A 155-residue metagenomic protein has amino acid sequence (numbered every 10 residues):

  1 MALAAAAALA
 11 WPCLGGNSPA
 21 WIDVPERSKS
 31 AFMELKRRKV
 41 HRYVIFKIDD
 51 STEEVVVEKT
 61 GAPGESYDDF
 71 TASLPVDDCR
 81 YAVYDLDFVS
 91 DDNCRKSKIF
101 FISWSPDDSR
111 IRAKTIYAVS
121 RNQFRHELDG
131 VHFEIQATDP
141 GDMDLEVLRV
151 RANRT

Functional and structural regions predicted by a protein language model:
A2-I99, S103-T155: Long, low-complexity regulatory segments enriched in Ser/Thr/Pro/Gly and acidic residues
